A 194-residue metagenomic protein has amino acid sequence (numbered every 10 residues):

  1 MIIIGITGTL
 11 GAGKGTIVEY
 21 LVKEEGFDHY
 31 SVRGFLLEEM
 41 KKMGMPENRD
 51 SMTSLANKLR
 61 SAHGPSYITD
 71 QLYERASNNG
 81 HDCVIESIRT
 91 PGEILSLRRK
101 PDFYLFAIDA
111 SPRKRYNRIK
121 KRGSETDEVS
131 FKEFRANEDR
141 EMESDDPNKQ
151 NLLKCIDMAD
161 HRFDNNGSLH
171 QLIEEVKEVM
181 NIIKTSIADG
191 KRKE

Functional and structural regions predicted by a protein language model:
M1-I4: Extreme N-terminal starter segment of soluble prokaryotic enzymes
T9: P-loop (Walker A) phosphate-binding loop of NTP-binding proteins
A12: ATP-binding Walker
G15: Walker A/P-loop
D28-V84, I88-L95, T126, K132-R135: ATP-dependent small-molecule kinase phosphotransfer cores that center on conserved nucleotide phosphate-binding segments
S66, R122-E175, I182-I183: Small-molecule kinase domains that catalyze NTP-dependent phosphoryl transfer to phosphate-bearing small molecules
E86-S87, L97-V129: Conserved phosphate-donor/acceptor-positioning beta-strand/loop module used by diverse small-molecule
